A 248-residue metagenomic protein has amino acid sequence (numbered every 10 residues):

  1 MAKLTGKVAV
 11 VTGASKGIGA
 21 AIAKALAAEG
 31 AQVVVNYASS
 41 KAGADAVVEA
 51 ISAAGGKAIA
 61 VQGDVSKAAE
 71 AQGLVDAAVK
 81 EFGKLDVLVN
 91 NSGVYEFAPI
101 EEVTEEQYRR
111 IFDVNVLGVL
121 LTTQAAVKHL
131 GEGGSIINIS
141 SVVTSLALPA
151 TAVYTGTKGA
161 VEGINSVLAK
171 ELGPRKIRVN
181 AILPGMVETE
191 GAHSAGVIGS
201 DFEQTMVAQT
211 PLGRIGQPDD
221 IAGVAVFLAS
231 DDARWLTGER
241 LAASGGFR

Functional and structural regions predicted by a protein language model:
V8, S15-K16: Conserved glycine-rich cofactor-binding loop
P99-I100, T104-F112, F202, M206: Substrate-binding pocket helix/loop in short-chain dehydrogenase/reductase
I100-E101, G133, L146-A152, P174 (+2 more regions): Active-site loop immediately N-terminal to the catalytic Tyr-X3-Lys motif of short-chain dehydrogenase/reductase
T123, T157: Active-site helix of classical SDR
K128, K170-P174, R234: Alpha-helical segment proximal to the catalytic Tyr-Lys
S141: Residue(s) in the substrate-gating loop at a strand-loop-helix junction that position the organic substrate next
A181, Q204-L236, A243-G245: C-terminal helical subdomain
